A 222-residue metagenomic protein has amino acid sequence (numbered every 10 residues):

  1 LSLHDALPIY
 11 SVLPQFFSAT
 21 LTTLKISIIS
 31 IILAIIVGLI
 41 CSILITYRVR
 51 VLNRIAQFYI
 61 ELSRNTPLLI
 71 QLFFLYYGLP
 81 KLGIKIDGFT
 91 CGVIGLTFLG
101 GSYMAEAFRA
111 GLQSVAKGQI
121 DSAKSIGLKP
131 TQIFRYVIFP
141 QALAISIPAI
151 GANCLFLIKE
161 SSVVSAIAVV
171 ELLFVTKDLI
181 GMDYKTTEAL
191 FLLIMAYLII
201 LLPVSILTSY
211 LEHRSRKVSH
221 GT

Functional and structural regions predicted by a protein language model:
S2-T222: Transmembrane alpha-helices and adjacent helix-loop boundaries
